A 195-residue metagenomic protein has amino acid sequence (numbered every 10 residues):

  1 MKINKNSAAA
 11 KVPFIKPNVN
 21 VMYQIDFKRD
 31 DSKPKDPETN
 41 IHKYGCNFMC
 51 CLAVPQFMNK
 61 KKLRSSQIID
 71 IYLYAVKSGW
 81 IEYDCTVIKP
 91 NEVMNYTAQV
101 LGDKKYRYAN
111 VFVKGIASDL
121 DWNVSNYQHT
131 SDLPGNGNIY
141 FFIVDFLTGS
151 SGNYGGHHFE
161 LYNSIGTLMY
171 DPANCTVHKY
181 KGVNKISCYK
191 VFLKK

Functional and structural regions predicted by a protein language model:
M1-D84: Active-site-adjacent structural segments surrounding the nucleophilic cysteine of cysteine proteases and isopeptidases
P55-K195: Conserved active-site-adjacent core of cysteine acyl-enzyme catalytic domains
